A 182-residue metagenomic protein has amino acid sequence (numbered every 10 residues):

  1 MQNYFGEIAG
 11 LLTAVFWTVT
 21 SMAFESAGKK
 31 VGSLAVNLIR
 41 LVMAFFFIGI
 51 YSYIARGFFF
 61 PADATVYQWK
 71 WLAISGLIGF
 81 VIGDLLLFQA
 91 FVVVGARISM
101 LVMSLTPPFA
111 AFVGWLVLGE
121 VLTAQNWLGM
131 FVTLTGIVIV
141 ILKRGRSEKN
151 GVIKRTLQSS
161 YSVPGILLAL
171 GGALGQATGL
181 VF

Functional and structural regions predicted by a protein language model:
M1-A35, F46, I153-F182: Glycine-/small-residue-enriched transmembrane alpha-helix faces in small-molecule transporters and effluxers
F5-T13, S52, F59-I82, L86 (+2 more regions): Loop-to-transmembrane-helix transition segments
L12, I39-R40, V102-L105, A124-L128 (+1 more regions): Hydrophobic core positions of alpha-helical segments in small-molecule transporters and transporter systems
T18, G49, G76-V81, P107-F112 (+3 more regions): Hydrophobic/small/kink-forming positions within alpha-helical transmembrane segments of polytopic membrane proteins
A27, V36, R40, A90 (+1 more regions): Hydrophobic/aromatic residues within transmembrane alpha-helices of multi-pass small-molecule transporters
K29-A35, L85-V102: Structural motif at transmembrane-helix junctions in multi-pass transporters
V42-F47, V102-L116: Alpha-helical transmembrane segments of compact multi-pass small-molecule transporters, enriched in specific families
A62, V66, M103, A110-F112 (+2 more regions): Loop-to-transmembrane alpha-helix entry segments
